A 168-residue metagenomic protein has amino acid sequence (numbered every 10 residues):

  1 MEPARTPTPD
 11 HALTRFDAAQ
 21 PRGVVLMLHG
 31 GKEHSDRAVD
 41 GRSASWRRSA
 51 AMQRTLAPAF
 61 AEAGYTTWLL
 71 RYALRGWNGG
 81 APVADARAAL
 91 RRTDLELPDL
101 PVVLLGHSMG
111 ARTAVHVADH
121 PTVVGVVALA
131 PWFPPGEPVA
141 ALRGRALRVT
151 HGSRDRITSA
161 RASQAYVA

Functional and structural regions predicted by a protein language model:
E2-E62: Short, surface-exposed "cap/lid" segments of acyl-processing enzymes
M27-G30, L69, L105: Structural cue for short, hydrophobic secondary-structure segments
D40, S159-V167: Short alpha-helix in the alpha/beta-hydrolase fold that links the catalytic acid
G76-E96: Alpha/beta-hydrolase active-site loop
L104-G106, L129, T150: Short beta-strand immediately N-terminal to the catalytic nucleophile in serine-hydrolase-like folds
L105-A114: Gly/Ala-rich beta-loop-alpha elbow adjacent to hydrolase catalytic centers
T122-F133: A conserved short beta-strand
L142-R143, R148-D155: Short beta-strand/loop motif that positions the catalytic acidic residue of the alpha/beta-hydrolase fold
